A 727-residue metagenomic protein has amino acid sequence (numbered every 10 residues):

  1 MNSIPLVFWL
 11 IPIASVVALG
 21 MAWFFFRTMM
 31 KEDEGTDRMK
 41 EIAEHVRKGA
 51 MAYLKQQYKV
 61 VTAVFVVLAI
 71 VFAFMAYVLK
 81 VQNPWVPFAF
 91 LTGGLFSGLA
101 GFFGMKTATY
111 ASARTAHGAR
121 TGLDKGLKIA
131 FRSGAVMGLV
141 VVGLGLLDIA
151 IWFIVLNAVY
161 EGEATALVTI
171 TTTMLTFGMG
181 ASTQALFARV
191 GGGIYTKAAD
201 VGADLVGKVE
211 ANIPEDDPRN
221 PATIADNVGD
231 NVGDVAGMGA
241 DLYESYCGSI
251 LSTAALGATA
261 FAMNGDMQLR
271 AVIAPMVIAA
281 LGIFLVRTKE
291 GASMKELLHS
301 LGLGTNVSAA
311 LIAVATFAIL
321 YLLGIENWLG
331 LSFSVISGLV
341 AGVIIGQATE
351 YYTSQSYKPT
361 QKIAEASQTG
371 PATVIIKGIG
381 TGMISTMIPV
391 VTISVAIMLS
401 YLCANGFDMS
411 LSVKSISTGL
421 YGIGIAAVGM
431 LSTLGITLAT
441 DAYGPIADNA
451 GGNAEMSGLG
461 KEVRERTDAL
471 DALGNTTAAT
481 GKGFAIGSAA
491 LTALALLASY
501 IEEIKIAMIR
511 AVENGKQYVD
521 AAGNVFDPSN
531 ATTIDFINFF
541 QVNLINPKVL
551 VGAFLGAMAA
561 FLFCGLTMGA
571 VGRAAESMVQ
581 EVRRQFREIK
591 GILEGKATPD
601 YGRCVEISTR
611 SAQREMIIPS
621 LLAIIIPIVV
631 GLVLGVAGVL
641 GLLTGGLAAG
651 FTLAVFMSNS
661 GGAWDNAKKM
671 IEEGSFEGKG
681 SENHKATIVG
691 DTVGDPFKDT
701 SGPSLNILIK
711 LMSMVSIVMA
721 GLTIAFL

Functional and structural regions predicted by a protein language model:
M1-L727: Hydrophobic packing and interface segments
